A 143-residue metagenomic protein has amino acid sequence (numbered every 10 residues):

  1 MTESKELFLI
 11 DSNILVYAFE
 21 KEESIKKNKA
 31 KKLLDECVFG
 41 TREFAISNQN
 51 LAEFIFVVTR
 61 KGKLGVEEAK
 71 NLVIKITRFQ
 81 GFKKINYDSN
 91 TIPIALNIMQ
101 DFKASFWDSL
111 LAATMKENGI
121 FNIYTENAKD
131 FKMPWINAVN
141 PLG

Functional and structural regions predicted by a protein language model:
M1-I46, K63-N71: Short, well-structured N-terminal submotif of metal-dependent ribonuclease cores
M1-L7, A112-G143: Acidic, PIN/NYN-like endoribonuclease modules and their adjacent C-terminal/linker elements
I10, A45-I46, N86, F106 (+1 more regions): Short beta-strand scaffold positions
I14, N50, T91, L110-L111 (+1 more regions): Alpha-helix capping/helix-boundary segments
I14-L15, E53-V57, I94: A general alpha-helix detector
G40-F44, F82-K83, G119-N122: Short active-site oxyanion
A45-N50, I74-Q100: Acidic catalytic patch
F56-F79: Helix-adjacent hinge/juxtasegments
